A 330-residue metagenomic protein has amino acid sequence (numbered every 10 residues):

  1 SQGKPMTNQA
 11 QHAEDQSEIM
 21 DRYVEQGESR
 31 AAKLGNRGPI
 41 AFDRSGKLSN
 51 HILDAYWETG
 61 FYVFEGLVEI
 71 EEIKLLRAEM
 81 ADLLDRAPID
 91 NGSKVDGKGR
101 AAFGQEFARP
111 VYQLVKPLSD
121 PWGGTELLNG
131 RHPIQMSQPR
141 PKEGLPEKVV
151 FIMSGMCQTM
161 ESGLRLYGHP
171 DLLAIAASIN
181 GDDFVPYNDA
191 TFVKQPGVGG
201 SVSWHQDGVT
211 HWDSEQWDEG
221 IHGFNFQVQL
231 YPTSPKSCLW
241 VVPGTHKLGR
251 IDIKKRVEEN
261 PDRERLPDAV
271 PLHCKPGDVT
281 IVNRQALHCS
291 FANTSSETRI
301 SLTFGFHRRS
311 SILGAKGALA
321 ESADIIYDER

Functional and structural regions predicted by a protein language model:
S1-P5: Short, Lys/Arg-enriched N-terminal segments with co-localized hydrophobic residues within the first ~10-30 amino acids
T7-E58, E65-S203, T210: Non-heme Fe(II)-dependent double-stranded beta-helix
T7-F42, R86, D90, K94 (+6 more regions): Non-heme Fe(II)/2-oxoglutarate
V63-G66, V185-N188, C238-V241, I281: A structural signal for short, well-ordered beta-strand segments and their strand-loop junctions that often border
V150, M160-R165, W217, E264-V270 (+1 more regions): Active-site rim elements
A174-I175, V198-P271, S311-L319: Catalytic core of non-heme Fe(II) oxygenases with the double-stranded beta-helix
D189-T191, F226-V228, L302-F306: A structural signal for short, well-ordered beta-strand segments
D268-I281: Short acidic-glycine-tyrosine-enriched beta hairpin
